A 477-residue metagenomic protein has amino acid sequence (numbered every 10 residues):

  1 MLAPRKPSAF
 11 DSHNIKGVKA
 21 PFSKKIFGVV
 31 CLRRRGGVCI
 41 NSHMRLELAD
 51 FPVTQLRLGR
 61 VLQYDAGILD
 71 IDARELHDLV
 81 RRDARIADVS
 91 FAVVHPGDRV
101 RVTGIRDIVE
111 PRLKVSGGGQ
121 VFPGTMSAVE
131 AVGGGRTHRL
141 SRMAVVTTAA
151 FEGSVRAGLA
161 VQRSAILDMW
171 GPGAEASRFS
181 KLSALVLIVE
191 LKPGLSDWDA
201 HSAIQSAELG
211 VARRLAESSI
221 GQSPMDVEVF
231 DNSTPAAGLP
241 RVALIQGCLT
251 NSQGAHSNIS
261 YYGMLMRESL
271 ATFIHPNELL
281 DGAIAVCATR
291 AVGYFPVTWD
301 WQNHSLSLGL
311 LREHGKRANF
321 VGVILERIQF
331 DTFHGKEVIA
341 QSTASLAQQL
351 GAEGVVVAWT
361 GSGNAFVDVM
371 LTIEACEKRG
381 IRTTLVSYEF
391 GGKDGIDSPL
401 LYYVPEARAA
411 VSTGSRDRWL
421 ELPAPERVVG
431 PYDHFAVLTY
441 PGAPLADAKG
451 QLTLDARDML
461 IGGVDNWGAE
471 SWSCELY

Functional and structural regions predicted by a protein language model:
F10, I15-G17, F22-M266, L270 (+4 more regions): Long, compositionally biased, glycine/small-hydrophobic-enriched stretches that function as flexible linkers, tethers
N232, A237-F330, P441-Y477: Small-residue-enriched flexible segments
L249-T250, A358-V367, E389-G392: Gly/Ser/Thr-rich loops at beta-strand to alpha-helix junctions that form or flank small-molecule/cofactor-binding
D331-A344: A general structural motif
G351-A352, V356: Proline-aspartate-enriched helix->loop->beta-strand connector
A365-C376: Short Gly/Thr/Asp-enriched flexible loops that form oxyanion-binding sites at enzyme active sites
F390-R408: Glycine-rich, charge-decorated loop segments at or immediately adjacent to ligand/cofactor-binding or catalytic sites
A410-L445: Extended, charge-rich low-complexity interaction segments
